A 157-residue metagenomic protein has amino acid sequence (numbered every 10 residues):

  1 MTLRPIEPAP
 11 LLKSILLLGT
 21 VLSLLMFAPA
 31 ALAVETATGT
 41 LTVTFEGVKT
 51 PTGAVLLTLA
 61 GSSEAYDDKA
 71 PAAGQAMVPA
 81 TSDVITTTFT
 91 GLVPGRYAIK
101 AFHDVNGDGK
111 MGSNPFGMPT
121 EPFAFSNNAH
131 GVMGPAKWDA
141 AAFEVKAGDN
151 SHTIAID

Functional and structural regions predicted by a protein language model:
M1-L12: N-terminal secretory signal peptides that target proteins for export/translocation
T2, L32-G61, K110-D157: Primarily secretory-pathway and cell-envelope proteins
A28-P29: N-terminal signal peptide c-region/cleavage motif recognized by signal peptidases
T58-A76: Short amphipathic beta-strand segments in non-cytosolic proteins
M77-D83, E144-K146: Short proline/glycine- and polar residue-rich coil/turn motifs
D83, T88, L92-R96, G148: A glycine-anchored, Pro-Gly-centered beta-turn/N-cap motif
Y97-A101: A short tyrosine-centered beta-strand micro-motif
F102-N106: Acidic, divalent-cation-chelating loop motifs in proteins
